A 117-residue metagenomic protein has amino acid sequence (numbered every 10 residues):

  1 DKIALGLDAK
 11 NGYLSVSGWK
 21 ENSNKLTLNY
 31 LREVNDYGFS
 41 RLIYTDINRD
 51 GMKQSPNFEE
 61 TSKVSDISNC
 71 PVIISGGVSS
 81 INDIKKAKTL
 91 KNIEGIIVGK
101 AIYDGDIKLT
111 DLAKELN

Functional and structural regions predicted by a protein language model:
D1-D50: Conserved anion-binding
L5, L42, V64, A87 (+1 more regions): Conserved, mostly hydrophobic/aromatic
K20-N29, Q54-K63, L112-A113: Charged helix-capping and loop-helix junction motifs
E33-S40, L90-G99: Structural recognition of alpha->loop->beta junctions
T45, D50-K53, I73-G77, K100-A101: Glycine- and other small-residue-rich loops at beta-strand/loop junctions that grip anionic moieties
E59-I96: Catalytic cores of alpha/beta
A101-N117: Short, basic/aromatic-enriched C-terminal tail that caps enzymatic domains
